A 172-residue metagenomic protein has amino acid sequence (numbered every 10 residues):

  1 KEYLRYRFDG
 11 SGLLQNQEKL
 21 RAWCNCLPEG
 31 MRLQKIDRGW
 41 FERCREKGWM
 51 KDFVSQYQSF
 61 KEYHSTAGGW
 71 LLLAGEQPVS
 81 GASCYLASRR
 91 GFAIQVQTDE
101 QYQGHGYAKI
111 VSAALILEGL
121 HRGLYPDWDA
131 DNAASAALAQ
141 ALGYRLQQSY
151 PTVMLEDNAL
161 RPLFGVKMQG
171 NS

Functional and structural regions predicted by a protein language model:
K1-E42, V153-M154: Acyl-donor-binding surface of acyltransferase catalytic domains
E2-D9, R145-P162, M168-G170: Conserved catalytic-core motifs of GNAT/GCN5-like acyltransferases
I36-G39, G48-M50, E62-Y63: Long, positively charged binding patches that form subdomain-scale interaction surfaces for polyanionic ligands
R43-S55: Conserved GNAT-fold acetyl-CoA-binding loop/helix
Q58-G91, Q95-D99: A conserved beta-strand-loop-helix scaffold within acyl/acetyltransferase catalytic domains
I94, G104-E118, A137, A141: Conserved acetyl-CoA-binding loop-helix of GNAT-fold acetyltransferases
G119-D131: Conserved GNAT acetyl-CoA-binding A-motif
D131-S149: Conserved active-site alpha-helix within GNAT-family acetyltransferase domains
